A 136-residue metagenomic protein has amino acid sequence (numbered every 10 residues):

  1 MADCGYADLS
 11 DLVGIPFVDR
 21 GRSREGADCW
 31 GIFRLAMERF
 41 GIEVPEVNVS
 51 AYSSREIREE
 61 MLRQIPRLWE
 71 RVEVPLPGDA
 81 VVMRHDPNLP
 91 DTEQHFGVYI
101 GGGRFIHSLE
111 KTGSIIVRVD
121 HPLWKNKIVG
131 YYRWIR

Functional and structural regions predicted by a protein language model:
M1-V72, L76-P77, M83-Q94, I106 (+1 more regions): N-terminal capping segments
I15, G103, V129: A broad, low-specificity signal marking well-ordered, structured residues that form hydrophobic/aromatic
V49-S50, S54, S108, S114 (+1 more regions): Flexible domain-boundary/linker segments
P77, G101, K127: Residues that flank catalytic or metal-binding motifs in active/ligand-binding sites
A80, F96-V98, V129: Ordered hydrophobic segments in well-structured contexts
Q94-V117: Catalytic Cys-His active-site segments of thiol-dependent hydrolases/isopeptidases
V117-R136: Glycine- and charge-enriched low-complexity intrinsically disordered segments
